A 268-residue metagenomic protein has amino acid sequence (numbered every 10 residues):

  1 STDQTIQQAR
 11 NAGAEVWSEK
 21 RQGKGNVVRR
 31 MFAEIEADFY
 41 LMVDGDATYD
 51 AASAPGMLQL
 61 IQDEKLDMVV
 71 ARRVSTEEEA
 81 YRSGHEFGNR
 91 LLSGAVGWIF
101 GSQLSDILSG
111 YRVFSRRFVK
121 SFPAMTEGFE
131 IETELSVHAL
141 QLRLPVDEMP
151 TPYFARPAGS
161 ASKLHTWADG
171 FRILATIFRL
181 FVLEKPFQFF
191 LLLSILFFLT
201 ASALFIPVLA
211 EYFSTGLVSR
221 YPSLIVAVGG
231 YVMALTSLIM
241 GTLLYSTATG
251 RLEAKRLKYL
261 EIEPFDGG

Functional and structural regions predicted by a protein language model:
S1-I6: A conserved acidic beta->alpha catalytic loop
Q7-Q8, E15-W17: Internal catalytic domains of large membrane-associated glycosyltransferases
A9, I61, A139-Q141: Hydrophobic residues within well-ordered alpha-helices
G13, E64-K65, R143: Glycine-centered short loops/turns at secondary-structure junctions
E15, Q103, P145-D147: Conserved beta-strand segments of alpha/beta enzyme cores
W17-E34, F39-M42, A51-F129, T133 (+1 more regions): Acceptor/aglycone-binding surface of glycosyltransferases and processive sugar-polymer synthases
A47-Y49: Acidic metal-phosphate-binding loop of nucleotide-sugar-dependent transferases
T126, I131-G268: Hydrophobic helical membrane-anchoring modules
